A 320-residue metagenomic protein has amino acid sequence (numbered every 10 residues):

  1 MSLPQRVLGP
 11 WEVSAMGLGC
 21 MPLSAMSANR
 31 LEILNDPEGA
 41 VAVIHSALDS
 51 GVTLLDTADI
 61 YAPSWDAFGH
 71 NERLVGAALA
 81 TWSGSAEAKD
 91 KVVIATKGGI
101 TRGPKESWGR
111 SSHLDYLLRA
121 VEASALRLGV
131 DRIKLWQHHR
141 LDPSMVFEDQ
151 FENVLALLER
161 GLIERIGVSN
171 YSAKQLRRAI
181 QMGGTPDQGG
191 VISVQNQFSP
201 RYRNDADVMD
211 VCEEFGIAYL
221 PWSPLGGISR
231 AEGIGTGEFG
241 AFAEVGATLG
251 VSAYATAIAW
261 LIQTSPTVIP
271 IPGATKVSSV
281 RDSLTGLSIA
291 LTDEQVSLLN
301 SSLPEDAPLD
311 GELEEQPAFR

Functional and structural regions predicted by a protein language model:
M1-V92, F319-R320: N-terminal binding-site loop/beta-alpha segment at the start of enzyme catalytic domains that lines or forms
L23-E38, P104-D115, H139-R140, S144-M145: Active-site mouth loops of central-metabolism enzymes
S24-N29, Y61-W65, T101-S107, I228-A231 (+1 more regions): A short acidic, helix-capping loop that chelates divalent metal ions and anchors anionic groups
I33-A47, S112-R127, L176-R177: Short, acidic/polar
D49, A78-V93, A125-G129, L158 (+2 more regions): Acidic (Asp/Glu)-rich catalytic clusters
V52, V130-I133, I163: A structural motif
A125-P143: Active-site groove signature of glycoside hydrolases
L141-R320: Beta/alpha (TIM)-barrel catalytic core signal, keyed to glycine-rich beta->alpha loops juxtaposed to Asp/Glu that bind
